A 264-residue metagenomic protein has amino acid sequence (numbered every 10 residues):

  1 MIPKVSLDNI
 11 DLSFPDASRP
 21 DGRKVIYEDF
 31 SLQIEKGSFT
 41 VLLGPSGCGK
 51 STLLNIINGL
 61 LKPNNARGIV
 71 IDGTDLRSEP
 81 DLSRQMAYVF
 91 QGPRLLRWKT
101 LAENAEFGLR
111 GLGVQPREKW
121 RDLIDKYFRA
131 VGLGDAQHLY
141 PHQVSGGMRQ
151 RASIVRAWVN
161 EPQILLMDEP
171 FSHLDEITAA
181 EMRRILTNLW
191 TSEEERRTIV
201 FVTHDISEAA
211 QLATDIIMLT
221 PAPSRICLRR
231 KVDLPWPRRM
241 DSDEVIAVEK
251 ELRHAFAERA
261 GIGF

Functional and structural regions predicted by a protein language model:
V5, I26-Y27: Conserved structural motif at the start of ABC-family nucleotide-binding domains
P15-R19, K62, K99, E106-K119 (+1 more regions): ABC-type ATPase nucleotide-binding domains, specifically the catalytic core motifs of the NBD
N58: Helix-to-loop junction immediately C-terminal to a conserved catalytic motif
A66-S78: Conserved ABC transporter NBD signature motif
D75-F90, G111, R117-E118, E193 (+1 more regions): ABC ATPase NBD coupling module
L139-H142, N160: Conserved signature/switch motifs of ABC ATPase nucleotide-binding domains
L165-D168: Catalytic Walker B motif of ABC-type/P-loop ATPase nucleotide-binding domains
